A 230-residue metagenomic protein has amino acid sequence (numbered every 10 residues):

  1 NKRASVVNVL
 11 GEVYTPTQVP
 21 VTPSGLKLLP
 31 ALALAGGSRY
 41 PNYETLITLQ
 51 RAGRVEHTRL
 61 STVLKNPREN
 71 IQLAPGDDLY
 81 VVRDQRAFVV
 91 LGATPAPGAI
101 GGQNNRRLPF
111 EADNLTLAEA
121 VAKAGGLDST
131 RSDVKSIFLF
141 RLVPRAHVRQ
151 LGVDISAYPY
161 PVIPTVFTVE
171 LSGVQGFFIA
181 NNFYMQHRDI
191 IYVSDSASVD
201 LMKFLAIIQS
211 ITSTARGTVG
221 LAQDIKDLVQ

Functional and structural regions predicted by a protein language model:
N1-Q230: Ser/Thr/Pro/Gly-biased, low-complexity, turn-/loop-rich segments that often occur immediately after N-terminal
